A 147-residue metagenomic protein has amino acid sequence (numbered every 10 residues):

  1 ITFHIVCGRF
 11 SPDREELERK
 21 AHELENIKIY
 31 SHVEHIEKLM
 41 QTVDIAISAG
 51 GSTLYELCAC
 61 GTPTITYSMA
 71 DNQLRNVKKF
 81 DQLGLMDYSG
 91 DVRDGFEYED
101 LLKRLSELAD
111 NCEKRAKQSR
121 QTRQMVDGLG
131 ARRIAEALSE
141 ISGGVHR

Functional and structural regions predicted by a protein language model:
I1-R147: Nucleotide-activated sugar donor-binding and catalytic core shared by glycosyltransferases and related lipid-linked
